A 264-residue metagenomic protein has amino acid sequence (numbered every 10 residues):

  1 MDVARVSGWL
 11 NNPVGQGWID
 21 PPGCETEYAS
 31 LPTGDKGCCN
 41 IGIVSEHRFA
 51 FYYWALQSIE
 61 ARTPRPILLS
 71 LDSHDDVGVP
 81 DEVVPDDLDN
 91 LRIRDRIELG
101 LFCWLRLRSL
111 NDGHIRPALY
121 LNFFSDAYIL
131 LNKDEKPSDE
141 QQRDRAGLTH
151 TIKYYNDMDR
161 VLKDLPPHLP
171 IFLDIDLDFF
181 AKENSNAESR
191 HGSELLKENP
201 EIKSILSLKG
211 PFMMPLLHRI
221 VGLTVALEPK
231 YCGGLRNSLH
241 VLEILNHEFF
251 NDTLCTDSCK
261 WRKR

Functional and structural regions predicted by a protein language model:
M1-I67, N90-L99, C103-R264: Catalytic cores of soluble, metal-dependent hydrolases
Y53-L56, G78-V84: Short, conserved acidic/polar surface loops in the N-terminal third of protein domains
L68-P80: Long, hydrophobic, well-ordered secondary-structure blocks that form the structural core and pocket-lining surfaces
V83-D86, S189: Short secondary-structure boundary/capping segments
